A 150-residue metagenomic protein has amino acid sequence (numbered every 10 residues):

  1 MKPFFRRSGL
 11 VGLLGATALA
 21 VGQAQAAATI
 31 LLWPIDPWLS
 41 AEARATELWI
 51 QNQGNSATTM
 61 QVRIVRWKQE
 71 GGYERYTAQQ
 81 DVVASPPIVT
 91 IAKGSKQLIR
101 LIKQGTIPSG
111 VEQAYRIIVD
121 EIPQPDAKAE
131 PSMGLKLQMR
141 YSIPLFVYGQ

Functional and structural regions predicted by a protein language model:
K2-L13: Bacterial N-terminal signal peptides that target proteins for export
V21-Q23: N-terminal signal peptide c-region/cleavage motif recognized by signal peptidases
A26-Q53: Beta-sheet-dominated interaction scaffolds and their linkers
A27, A43-A45, A57-T59, K96 (+2 more regions): Extracytoplasmic
T46-N52, L101, Y115-D120: Buried hydrophobic-core signal for structured, non-transmembrane domains
N55-Y76: Short acidic, flexible loop segments centered on an aromatic residue
R75-T106: Intrinsically disordered, low-complexity Pro/Gly/Ser/Thr-rich segments with frequent PxxP/GP/PP motifs and embedded
Q104-Q150: Terminal connector regions
